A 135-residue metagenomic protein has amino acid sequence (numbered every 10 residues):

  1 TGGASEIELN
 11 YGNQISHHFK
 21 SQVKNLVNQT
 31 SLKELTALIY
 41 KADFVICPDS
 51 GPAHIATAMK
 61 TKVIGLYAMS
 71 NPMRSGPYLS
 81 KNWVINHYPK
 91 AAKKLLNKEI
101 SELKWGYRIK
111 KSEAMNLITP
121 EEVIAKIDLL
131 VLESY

Functional and structural regions predicted by a protein language model:
T1-P72: Donor-binding and catalytic core of enzymes assembling or modifying cell-surface/extracellular glycoconjugates
H18, N25-L26, T57-V131: Nucleotide-sugar donor-binding patch of glycosyltransferase catalytic domains
K41, L130, S134: Glycine-rich phosphate-binding loop signature in dinucleotide/nucleotide-binding domains
